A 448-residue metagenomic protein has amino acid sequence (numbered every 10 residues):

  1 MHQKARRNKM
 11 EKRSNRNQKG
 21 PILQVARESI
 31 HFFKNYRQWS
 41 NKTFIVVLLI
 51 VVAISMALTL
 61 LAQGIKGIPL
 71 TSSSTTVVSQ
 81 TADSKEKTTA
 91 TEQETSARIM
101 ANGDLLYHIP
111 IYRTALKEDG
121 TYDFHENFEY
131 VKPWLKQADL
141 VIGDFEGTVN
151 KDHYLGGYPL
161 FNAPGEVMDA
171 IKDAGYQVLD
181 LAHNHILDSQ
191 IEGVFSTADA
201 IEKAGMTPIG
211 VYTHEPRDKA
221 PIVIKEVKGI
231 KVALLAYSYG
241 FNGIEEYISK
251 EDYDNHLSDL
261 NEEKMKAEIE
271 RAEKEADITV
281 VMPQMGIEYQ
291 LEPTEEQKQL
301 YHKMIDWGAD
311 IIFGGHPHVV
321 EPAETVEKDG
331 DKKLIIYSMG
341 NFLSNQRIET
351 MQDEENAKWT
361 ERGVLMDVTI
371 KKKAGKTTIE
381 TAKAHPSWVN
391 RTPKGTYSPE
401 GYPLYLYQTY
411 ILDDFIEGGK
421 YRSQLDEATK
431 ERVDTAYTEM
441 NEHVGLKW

Functional and structural regions predicted by a protein language model:
H2, E11-N15, G20-Y36, N41-W448: Acidic, metal/ion-coordinating pockets
